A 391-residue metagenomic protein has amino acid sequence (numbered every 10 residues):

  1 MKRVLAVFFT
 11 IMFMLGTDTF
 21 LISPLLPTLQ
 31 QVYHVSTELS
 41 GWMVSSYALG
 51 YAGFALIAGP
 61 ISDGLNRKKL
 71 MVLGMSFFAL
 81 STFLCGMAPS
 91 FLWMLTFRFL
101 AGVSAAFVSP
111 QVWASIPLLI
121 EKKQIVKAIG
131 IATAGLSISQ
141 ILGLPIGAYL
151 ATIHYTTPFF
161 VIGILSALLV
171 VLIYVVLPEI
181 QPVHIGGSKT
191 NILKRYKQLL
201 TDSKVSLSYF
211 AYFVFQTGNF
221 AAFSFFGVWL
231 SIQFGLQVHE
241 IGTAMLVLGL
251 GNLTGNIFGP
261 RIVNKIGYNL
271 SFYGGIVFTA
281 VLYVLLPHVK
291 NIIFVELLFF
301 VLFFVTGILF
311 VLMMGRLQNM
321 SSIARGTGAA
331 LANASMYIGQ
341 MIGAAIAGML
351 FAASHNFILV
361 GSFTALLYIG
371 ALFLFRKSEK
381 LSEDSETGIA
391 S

Functional and structural regions predicted by a protein language model:
H34, N66, M87-W93, S104 (+2 more regions): Helix-breaking motifs and short loop linkers at transmembrane-helix boundaries and internal kinks in secondary membrane
G53-P89: Conserved MFS/SLC helix-loop-helix module at the cytosolic interface between two early adjacent transmembrane helices
F77, S81, L92-L100, I293-V301: Paired small-residue
F97-I138: Cytoplasmic helix-loop-helix junction between adjacent transmembrane helices in 12-TM secondary transporters
I131-Y174: Helix-loop-helix hairpin linking two adjacent transmembrane segments in secondary transporters
P178-S208: Juxtamembrane intracellular "pre-TM" segments in multi-pass secondary transporters
N269-M313: C-terminal transmembrane helical hairpin of 12-TM major facilitator-type secondary transporters
M320-S354: A late C-terminal transmembrane helix in Major Facilitator Superfamily
